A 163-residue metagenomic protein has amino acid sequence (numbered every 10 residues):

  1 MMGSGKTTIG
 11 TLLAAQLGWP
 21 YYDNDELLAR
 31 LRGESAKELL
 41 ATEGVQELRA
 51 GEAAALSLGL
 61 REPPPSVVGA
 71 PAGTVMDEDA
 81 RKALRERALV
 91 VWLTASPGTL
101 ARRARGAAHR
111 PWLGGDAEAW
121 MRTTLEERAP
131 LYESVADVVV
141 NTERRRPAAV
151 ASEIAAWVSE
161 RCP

Functional and structural regions predicted by a protein language model:
M1: P-loop (Walker A) phosphate-binding loop of NTP-binding proteins
T7: Walker A/P-loop
L12, Q16, E127-P163: NTP-dependent small-molecule kinase module
Y22, L89-V91, V138-V140: Hydrophobic/aromatic beta-strand patches that form the interior of the parallel beta-sheet core in alpha/beta enzyme
D23-R85, H109: ATP-dependent small-molecule kinase phosphotransfer cores that center on conserved nucleotide phosphate-binding segments
P63, R87-A88, V135-A136: Short, well-ordered alpha-helix to beta-strand connector turns
P71-V75, S96-G98, R145: Short glycine-rich anion-binding loops that position phosphate/pyrophosphate groups of nucleotides and phosphorylated
E86-P130: A glycine- and Lys/Arg-enriched "phosphate-lid" helix/loop adjacent to the NTP-binding pocket of small-molecule kinases
